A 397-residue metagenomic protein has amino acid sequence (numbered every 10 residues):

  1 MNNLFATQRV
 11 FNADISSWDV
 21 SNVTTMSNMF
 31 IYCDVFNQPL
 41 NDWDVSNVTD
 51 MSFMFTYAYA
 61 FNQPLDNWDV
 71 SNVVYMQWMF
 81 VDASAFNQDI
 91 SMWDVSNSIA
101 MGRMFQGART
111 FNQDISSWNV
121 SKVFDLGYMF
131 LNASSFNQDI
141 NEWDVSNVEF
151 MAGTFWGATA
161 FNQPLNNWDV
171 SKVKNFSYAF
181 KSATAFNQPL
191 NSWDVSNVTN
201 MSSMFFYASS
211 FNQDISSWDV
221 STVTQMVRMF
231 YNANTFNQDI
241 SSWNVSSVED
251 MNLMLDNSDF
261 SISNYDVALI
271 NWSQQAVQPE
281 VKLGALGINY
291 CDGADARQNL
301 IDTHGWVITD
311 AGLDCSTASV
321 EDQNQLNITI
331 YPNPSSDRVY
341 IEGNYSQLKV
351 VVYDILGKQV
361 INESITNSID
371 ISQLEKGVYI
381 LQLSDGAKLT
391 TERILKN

Functional and structural regions predicted by a protein language model:
N2-T317: Negatively charged
Q323-N397: C-terminal outer-membrane/trafficking sorting elements
